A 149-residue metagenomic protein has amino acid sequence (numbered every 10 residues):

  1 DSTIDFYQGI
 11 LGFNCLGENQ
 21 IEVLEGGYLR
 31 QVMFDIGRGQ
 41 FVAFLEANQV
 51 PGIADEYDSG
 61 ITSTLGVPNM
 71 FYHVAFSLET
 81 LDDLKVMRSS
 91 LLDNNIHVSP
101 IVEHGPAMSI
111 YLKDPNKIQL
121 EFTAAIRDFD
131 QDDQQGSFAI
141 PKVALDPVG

Functional and structural regions predicted by a protein language model:
D1-A47: Core segments of cupin and vicinal oxygen chelate
F6, P51-D55, Y72, I126: Long, contiguous binding/interaction regions
E22, L65-G66, P100-I101: Short Gly/Pro-enriched turn/cap motifs at secondary-structure boundaries
E25-Y28, G52, S59-G60: Short, flexible, glycine-rich and Lys/Arg-enriched loop motifs at helix boundaries that contact anionic partners
M33-I36, D55-S90, M108-K113, I118: Vicinal oxygen chelate
A47-Q49, E79: Histidine- and/or cysteine-centered catalytic micro-motif in compact active-site loops
I53-D58, Q131-D133: A short, polar/proline- and glycine-enriched secondary-structure boundary/capping micro-motif
K85-G149: Vicinal oxygen chelate
